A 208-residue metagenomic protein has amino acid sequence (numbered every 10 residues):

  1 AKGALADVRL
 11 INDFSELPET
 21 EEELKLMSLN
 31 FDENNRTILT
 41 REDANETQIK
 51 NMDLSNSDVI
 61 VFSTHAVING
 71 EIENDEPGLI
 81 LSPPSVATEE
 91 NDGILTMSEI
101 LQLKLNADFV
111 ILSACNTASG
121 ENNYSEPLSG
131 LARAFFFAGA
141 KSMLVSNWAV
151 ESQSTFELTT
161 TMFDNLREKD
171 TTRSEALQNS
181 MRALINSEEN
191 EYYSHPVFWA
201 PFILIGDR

Functional and structural regions predicted by a protein language model:
A1-R208: Catalytic cores of enzymes
